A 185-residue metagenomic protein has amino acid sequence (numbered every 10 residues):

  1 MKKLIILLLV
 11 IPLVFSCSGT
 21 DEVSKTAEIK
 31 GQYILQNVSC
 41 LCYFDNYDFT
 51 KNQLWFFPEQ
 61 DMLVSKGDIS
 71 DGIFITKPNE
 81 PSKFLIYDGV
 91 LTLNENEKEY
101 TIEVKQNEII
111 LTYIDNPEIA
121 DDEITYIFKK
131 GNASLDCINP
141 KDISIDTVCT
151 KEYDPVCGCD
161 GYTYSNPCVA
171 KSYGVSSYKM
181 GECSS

Functional and structural regions predicted by a protein language model:
M1-L4: Positively charged n-region of N-terminal signal peptides that target proteins for export
I6-L8: Sec-dependent N-terminal signal peptides
I11-P12: Repetitive helical segments and hydrophobic/amphipathic motifs
F15-S16: C-terminal motif of bacterial Sec signal peptides marking the signal peptidase cleavage site
D21-N79, Y87-D136: Lipid interaction determinants
E80-L85, E99-T101, P140-C149: Short linear motifs in intrinsically disordered
S134-S185: Extracellular/cell-surface secretome signature
